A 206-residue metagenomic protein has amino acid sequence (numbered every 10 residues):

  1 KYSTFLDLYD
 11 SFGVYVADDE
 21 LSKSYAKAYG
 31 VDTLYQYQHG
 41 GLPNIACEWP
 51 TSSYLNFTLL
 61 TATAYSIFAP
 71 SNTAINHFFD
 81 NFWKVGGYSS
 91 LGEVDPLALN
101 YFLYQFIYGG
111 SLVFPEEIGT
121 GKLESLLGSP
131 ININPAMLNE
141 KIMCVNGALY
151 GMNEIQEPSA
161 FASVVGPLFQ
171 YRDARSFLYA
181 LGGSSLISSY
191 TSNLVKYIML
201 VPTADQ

Functional and structural regions predicted by a protein language model:
K1-Q206: Mature, structured domains of secreted/extracytosolic soluble proteins
